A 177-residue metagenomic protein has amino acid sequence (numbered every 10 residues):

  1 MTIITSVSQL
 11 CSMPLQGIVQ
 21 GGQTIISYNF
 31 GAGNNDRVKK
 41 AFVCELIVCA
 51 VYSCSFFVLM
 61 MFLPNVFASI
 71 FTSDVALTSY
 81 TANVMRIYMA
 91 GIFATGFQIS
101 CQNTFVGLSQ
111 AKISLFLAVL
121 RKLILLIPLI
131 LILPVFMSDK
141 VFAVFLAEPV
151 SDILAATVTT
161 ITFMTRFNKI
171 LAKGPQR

Functional and structural regions predicted by a protein language model:
M1-V58, F62-P64, T95-S114: Small-residue-rich hydrophobic transmembrane alpha-helices
S6-V7, R86, V119-P128: Small-residue-enriched core segments of transmembrane alpha-helices in multipass membrane transport and channel
Q16, G22, S53, A82-N83 (+5 more regions): Residue-level detector of alpha-helical recognition elements and their boundaries
Q16-Q20, Y88-G107, I113-K122, V144-T160: Short runs within selected transmembrane alpha-helices of multi-pass transporters and secretion channels
I26-G91, P134-R177: Short alpha-helical transmembrane segments in multi-pass integral membrane proteins
I99, L125-P134: Transmembrane alpha-helical segments of integral membrane proteins
